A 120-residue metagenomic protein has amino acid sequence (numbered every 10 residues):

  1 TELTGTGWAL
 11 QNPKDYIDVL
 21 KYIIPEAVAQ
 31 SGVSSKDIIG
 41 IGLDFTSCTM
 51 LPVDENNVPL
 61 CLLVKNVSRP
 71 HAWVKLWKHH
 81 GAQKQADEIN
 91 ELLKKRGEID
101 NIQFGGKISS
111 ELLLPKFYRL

Functional and structural regions predicted by a protein language model:
E2-L120: Glycine-rich phosphate-binding/catalytic subdomain of phosphoryl-transfer and nucleotide/sugar-phosphate-processing
